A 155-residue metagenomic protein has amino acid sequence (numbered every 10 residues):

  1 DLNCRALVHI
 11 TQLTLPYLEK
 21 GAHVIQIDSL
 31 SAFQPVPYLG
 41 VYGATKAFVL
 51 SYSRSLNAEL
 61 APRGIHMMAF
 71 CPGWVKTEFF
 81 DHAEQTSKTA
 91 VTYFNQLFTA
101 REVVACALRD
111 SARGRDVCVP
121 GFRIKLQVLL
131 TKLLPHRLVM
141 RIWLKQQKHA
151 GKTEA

Functional and structural regions predicted by a protein language model:
T11, T45: Active-site helix of classical SDR
L13-A22: A short helix-coil junction within the Rossmann-fold of NAD(P)-dependent oxidoreductases
Y17, Q34, S55-H66: Active-site-adjacent segment of SDR/Rossmann-fold oxidoreductases
S29: Residue(s) in the substrate-gating loop at a strand-loop-helix junction that position the organic substrate next
V36-G40: Active-site loop immediately N-terminal to the catalytic Tyr-X3-Lys motif of short-chain dehydrogenase/reductase
A69, A90-V128: C-terminal helical subdomain
P72-H82, T86-V91: Short, flexible catalytic-loop segment of classical short-chain dehydrogenase/reductase
